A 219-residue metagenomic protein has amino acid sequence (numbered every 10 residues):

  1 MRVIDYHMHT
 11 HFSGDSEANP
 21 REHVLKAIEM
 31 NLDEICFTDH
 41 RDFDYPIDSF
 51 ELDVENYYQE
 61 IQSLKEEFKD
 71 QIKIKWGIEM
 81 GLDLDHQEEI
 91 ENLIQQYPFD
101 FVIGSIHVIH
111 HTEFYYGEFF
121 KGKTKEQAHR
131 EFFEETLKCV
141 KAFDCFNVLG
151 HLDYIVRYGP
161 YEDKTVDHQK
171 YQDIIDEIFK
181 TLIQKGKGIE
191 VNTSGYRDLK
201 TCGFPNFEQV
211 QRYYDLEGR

Functional and structural regions predicted by a protein language model:
M1-L84, L93-P98, Y158-P160, K164-Q169 (+3 more regions): An N-terminally biased module of ancient metal coordination in phosphate/nucleic-acid-related enzymes
F12-G14, G104-E217: Domain-core and long-helix interface of multi-subunit machines
D39, G218-R219: Short helix/strand-capping connector loops at secondary-structure junctions
D83-Q87, R130: Short gly/ser/thr-rich secondary-structure transition/capping motifs
I90: Active-site phosphate-binding/coordination module
